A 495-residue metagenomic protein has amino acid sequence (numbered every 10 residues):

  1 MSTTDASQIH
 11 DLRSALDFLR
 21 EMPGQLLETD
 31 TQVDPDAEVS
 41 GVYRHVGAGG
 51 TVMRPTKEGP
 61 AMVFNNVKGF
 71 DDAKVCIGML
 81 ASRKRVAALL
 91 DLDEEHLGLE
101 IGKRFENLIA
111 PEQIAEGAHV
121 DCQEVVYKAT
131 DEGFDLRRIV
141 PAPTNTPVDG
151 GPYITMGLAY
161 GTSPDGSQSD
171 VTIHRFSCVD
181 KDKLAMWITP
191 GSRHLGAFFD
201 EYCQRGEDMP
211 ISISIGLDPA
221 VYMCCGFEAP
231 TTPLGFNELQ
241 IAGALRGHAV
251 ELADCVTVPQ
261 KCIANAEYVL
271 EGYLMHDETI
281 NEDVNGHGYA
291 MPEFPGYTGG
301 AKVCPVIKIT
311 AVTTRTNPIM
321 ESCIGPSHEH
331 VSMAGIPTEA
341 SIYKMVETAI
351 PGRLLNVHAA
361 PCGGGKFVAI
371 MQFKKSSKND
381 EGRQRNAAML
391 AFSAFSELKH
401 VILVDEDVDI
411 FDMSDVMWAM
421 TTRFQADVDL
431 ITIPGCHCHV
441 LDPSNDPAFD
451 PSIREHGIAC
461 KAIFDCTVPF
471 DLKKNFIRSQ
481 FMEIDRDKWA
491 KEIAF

Functional and structural regions predicted by a protein language model:
S2-V306, T310-F495: Extended, highly charged
